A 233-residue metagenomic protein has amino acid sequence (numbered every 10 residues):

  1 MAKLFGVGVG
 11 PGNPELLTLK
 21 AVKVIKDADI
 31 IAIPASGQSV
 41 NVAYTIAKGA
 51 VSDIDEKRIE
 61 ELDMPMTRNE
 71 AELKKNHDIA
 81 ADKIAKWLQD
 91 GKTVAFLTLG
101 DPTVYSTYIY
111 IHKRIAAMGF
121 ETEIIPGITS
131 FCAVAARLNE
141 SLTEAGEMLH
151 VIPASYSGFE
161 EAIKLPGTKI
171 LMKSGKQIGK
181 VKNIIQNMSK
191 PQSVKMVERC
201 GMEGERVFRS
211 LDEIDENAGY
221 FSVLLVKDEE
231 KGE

Functional and structural regions predicted by a protein language model:
M1-P14, L19-A21, K26-F120, F208 (+3 more regions): Class I S-adenosyl-L-methionine
L4, K164-E233: A contiguous loop/helix-start segment that scaffolds small-molecule binding in enzyme catalytic cores
I33, R58-D63, I124, E144 (+4 more regions): Structural signal for conserved beta-strand scaffold positions within catalytic alpha/beta enzyme cores
Q38-V40, T67, T129-C132, I178 (+1 more regions): Short gly/pro/ser/thr-enriched loop/turn and capping motifs at secondary-structure boundaries
M64-E70, S157-F159, M202-G204: A short acidic, often aromatic-flanked loop/helix-cap motif at beta-alpha or helix-coil junctions that lines enzyme
A71-K74, T107-Y108, A135-R137, E161-I163 (+2 more regions): Short, well-ordered secondary-structure micro-motifs
K83, A154-E160, Q177-N183: A short, acidic, amphipathic alpha-helical segment used as a generic capping/interface helix at domain edges
T103-L165, D215, E229-G232: Class I SAM-dependent methyltransferase SAM-binding "motif I" and its flanking Rossmann-like core
